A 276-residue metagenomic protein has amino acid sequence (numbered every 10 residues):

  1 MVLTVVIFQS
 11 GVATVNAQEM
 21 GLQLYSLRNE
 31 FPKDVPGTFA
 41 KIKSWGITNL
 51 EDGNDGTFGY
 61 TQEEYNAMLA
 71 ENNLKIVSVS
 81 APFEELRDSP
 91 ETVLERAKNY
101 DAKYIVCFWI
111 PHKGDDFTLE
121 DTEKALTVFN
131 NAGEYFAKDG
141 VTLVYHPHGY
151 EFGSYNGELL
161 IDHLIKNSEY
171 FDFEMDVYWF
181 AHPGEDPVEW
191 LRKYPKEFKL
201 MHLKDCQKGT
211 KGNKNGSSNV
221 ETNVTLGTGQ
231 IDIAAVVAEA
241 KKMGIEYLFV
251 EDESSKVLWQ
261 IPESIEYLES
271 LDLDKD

Functional and structural regions predicted by a protein language model:
M1-E19: Bacterial Sec-dependent N-terminal signal peptides
A13-Y104, D172, L273-D276: N-terminal pre-domain/capping segments
N16-L24, H112, T210-N215: N-terminal small/glycine-rich loop or linker at the start of catalytic domains across soluble metabolic enzymes
L22, I42, L50, L69 (+8 more regions): Conserved, mostly hydrophobic/aromatic
L27-K33, D52-Q62, A81-S89, K113-F117 (+5 more regions): Acidic-and-aromatic substrate-binding clefts and catalytic sites of carbohydrate-active enzymes
T48-N49, F83-D172, L258: Active-site acidic/histidine proton-transfer and metal-coordination neighborhood in alpha/beta enzyme cores
K138-Q230: Acidic/histidine-rich catalytic cores of soluble enzymes
V257-D276: C-terminal helical cap(s) of enzyme catalytic domains, especially alpha/beta-barrels
